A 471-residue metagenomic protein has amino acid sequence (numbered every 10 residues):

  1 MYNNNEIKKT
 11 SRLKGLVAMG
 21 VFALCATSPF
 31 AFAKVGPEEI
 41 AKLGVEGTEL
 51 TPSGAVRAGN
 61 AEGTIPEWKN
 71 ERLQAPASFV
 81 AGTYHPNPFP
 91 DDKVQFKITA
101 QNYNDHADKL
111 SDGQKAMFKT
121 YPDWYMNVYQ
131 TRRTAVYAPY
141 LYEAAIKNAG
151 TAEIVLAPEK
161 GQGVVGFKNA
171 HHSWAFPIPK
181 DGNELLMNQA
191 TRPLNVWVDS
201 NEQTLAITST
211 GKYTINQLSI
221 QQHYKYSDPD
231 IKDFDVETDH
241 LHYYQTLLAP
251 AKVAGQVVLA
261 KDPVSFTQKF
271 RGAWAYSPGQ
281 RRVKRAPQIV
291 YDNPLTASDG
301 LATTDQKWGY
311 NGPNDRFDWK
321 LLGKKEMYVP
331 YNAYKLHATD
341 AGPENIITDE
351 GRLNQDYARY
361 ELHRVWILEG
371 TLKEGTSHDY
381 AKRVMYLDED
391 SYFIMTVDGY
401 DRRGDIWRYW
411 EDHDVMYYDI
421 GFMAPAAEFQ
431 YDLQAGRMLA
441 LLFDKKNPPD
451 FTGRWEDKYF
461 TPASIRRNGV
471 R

Functional and structural regions predicted by a protein language model:
M1-R12: N-terminal secretory signal peptides that target proteins for export/translocation
A18-T27: Bacterial N-terminal signal peptides
T27-A33: Sec/Tat signal peptide C-region and signal peptidase I cleavage site
K34-E71, I98, S111, Y244-G312 (+1 more regions): Gly/Pro-enriched, hydrophobic low-complexity segments that function as extracytoplasmic propeptides/linkers
I40-K42, E46-F270, S277: Solvent-exposed N-terminal domain segments of exported/luminal and surface proteins
N201-A249, K307-M385, M395: Extended beta-strand-rich segments in extracellular/periplasmic secretory proteins, especially within noncatalytic
K446-R471: Long, C-terminal catalytic modules of enzymes
